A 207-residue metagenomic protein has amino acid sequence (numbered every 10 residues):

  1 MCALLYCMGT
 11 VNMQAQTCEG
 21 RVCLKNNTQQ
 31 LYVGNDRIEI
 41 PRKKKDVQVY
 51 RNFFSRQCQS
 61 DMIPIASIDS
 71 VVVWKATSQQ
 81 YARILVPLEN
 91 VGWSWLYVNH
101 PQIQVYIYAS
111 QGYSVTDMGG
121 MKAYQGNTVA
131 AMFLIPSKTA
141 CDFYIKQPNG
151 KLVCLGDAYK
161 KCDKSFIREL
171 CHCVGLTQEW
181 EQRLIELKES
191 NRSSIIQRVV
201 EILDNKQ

Functional and structural regions predicted by a protein language model:
M1, C162-F166, I195: Alpha-helical structural motif
M1-G20: Bacterial Sec-dependent N-terminal signal peptides
Y6, A158, E186-L187: Short N-terminal micro-motifs specific to bacterial/archaeal maturation and metal-cluster initiation sites
R21-K25, D36, L187-I195: Intrinsic-disorder/low-complexity, polar/charged segments
C23-W180: Aromatic-patch recognition
C173-Q207: C-terminal partner/receptor-binding element of secreted or periplasmic proteins
